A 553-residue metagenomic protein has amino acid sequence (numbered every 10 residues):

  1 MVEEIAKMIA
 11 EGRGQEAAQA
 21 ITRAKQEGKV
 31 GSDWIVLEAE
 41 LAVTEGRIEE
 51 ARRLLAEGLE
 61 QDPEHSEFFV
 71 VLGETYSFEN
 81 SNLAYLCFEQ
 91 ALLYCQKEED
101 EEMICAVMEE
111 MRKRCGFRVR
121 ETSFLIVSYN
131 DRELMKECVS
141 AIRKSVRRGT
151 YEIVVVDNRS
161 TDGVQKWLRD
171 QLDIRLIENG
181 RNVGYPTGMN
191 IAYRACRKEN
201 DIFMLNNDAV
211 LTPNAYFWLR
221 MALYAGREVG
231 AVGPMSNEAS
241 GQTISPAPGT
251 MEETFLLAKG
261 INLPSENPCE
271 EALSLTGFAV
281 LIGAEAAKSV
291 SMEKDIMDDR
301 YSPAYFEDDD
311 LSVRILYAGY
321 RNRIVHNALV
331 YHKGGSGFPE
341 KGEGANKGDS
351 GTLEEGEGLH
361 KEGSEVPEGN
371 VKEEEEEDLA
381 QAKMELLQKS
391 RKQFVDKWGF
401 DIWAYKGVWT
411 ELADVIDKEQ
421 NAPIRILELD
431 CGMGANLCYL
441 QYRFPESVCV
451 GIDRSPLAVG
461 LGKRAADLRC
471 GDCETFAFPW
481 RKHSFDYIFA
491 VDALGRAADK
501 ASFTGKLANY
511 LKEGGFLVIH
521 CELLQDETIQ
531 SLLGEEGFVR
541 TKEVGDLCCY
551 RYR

Functional and structural regions predicted by a protein language model:
E89, L93-A141: N-proximal low-complexity "stem/linker" segments adjacent to membrane-targeting elements
S140-T150: Short, acidic, metal-binding catalytic loop of nucleotide-sugar glycosyltransferases
A141, D157-K166, R181: A conserved acidic beta->alpha catalytic loop
N179-C196: Glycine-rich, basic loop-to-helix element that forms the pyrophosphate-binding segment of sugar-nucleotide handling
E199-V210: Short beta-strand-to-loop acidic/aromatic patch adjacent to the donor-nucleotide binding site
V210-P248: Conserved donor NDP-sugar-binding/catalytic core segment of glycosyltransferases
G260-E285, A304: A recurrent flexible, glycine/aromatic-enriched loop bordering the glycosyltransferase active site that acts as
A501-E513: A short glycine-rich, Lys/Arg-flanked "PGG" loop and its adjoining helix->strand segment in the class I
